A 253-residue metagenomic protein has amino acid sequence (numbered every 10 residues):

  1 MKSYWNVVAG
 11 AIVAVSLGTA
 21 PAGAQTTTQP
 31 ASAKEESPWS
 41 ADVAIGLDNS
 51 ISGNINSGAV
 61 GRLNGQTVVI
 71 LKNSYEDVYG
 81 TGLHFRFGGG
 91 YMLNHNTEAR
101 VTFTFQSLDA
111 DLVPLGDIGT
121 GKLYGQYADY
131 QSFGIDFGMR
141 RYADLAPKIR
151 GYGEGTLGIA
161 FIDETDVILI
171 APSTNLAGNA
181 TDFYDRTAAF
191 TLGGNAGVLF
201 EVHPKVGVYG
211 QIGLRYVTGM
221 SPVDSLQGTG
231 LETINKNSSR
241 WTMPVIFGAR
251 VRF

Functional and structural regions predicted by a protein language model:
M1-S37: Cleavable N-terminal export/targeting peptides
A24-G46, N56, V60, N64: N-terminal targeting leaders of membrane proteins
T27-Q29, E36, I45-N49, G88-A177 (+3 more regions): Gram-negative (and chloroplast) outer-membrane scaffold detector with strong preference for beta-barrel transmembrane
D42-V60, D109, I162-D166, G213-S221: Short, solvent-exposed beta-strand-terminating loops
D48-F85, T187: Surface-exposed strand-loop-strand hairpins of Gram-negative outer-membrane beta-barrel proteins
I70-Y75, T120-A128, L176-Y184, G230-N237: Extracellular loop and loop/strand-boundary signature of outer-membrane beta-barrel proteins
L108, V202-F253: Predominantly the C-terminal beta-signal and adjacent terminal strand-loop region of outer-membrane beta-barrel
G155-I159, L192-A196, I212-L214: Hydrophobic alpha-helical segments of small multi-pass membrane proteins
